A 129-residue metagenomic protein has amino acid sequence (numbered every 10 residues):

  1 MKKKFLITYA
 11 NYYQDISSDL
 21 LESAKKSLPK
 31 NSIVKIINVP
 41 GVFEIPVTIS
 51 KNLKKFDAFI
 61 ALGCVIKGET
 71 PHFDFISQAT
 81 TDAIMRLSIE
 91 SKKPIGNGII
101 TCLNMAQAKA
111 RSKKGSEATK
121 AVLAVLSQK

Functional and structural regions predicted by a protein language model:
K2-I36: Glycine-rich phosphate/diphosphate-binding loop of Rossmann-like nucleotide-binding domains
L6, K35, D57-F59, K93-I99: Structural motif
N11-Y12, V39, C64-V65, I100-L103: Short, ordered loop/turn segments at secondary-structure junctions
D15-D19, S23, P40-E44, F75 (+3 more regions): Conserved active-site and cofactor/substrate-binding residues in soluble primary-metabolism enzymes
S17, T70-H72, Q107: Short glycine-/acidic-enriched loop or helix-start segments at secondary-structure transitions that form or flank
S27-K54: Active-site rim loops that border cofactor/substrate pockets in soluble metabolic enzymes
V47-A83: Glycine-rich phosphate-binding loop
T81-K129: C-terminal binding/interaction regions
